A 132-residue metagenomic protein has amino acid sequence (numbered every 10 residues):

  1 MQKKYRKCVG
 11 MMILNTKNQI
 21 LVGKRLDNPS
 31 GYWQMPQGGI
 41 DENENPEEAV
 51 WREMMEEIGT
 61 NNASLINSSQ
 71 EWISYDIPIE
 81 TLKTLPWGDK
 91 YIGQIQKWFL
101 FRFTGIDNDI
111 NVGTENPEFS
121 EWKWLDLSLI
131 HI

Functional and structural regions predicted by a protein language model:
M1-I20, G39-E42: Conserved N-terminal beta-strand and adjoining loop/helix that marks the start of the Nudix/MutT-like hydrolase domain
K7-V9, Q96-K97, S120: Change "...and in nucleic-acid phosphodiester-cleaving endonucleases..." to "...and in nucleic-acid processing enzymes
M12, L21-G23, K97-F101: Short, hydrophobic/aromatic-rich beta-strand segments within well-structured domains
N15-N18, L26, R102-D107, L127-S128: Short loop segments at secondary-structure junctions
Q19-A63, S69: Conserved Nudix-box catalytic region and its N-terminal flanking loop in Nudix hydrolases and closely related
I73-I110, K123: Active-site-adjacent beta-strand/loop module that shapes the phosphate/pyrophosphate-binding cleft
T114-L127: C-terminal/domain-terminus segments
I130-I132: Conserved small/polar residues in nucleotide/adenosyl-binding loops
